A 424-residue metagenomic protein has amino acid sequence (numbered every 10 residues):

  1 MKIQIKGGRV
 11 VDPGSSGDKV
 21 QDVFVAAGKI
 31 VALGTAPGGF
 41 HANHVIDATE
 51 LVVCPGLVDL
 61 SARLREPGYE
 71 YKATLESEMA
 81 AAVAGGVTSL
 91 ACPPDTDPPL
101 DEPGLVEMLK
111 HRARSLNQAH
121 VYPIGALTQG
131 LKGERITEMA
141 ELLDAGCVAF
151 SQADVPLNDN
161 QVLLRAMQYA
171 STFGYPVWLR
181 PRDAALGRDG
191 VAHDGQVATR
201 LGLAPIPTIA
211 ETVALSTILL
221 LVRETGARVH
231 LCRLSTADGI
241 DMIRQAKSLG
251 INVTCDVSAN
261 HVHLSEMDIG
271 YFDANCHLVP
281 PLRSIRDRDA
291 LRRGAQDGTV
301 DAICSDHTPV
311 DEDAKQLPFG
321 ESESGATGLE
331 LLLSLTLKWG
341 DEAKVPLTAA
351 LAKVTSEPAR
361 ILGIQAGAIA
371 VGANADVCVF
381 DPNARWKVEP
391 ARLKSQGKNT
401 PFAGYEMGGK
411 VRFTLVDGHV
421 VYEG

Functional and structural regions predicted by a protein language model:
M1-F40: N-terminal metal-binding scaffold of metallo-dependent hydrolase/deaminase domains
G8, G28, E50, S61 (+14 more regions): Divalent metal-coordination and catalytic microenvironments
P37-V53: Active-site metal-binding motif and surrounding structural segment of the metallo-beta-lactamase
T49-A113: Metal-associated gating/positioning segment near the N- to mid-region
P103-H120, Q168-L179, L335: Alpha-helix-loop-beta-strand connector modules within alpha/beta enzyme cores
I136-I303: Histidine/acidic residue-rich metal-binding segments in metalloenzymes
R200-R228, N275, G294-I303, T308-N383: His/Asp/Glu-enriched, well-ordered alpha-helical/loop segment that forms or immediately abuts the divalent-metal
P318-E321, N374-G424: C-terminal cap of metal-dependent C-N hydrolases
